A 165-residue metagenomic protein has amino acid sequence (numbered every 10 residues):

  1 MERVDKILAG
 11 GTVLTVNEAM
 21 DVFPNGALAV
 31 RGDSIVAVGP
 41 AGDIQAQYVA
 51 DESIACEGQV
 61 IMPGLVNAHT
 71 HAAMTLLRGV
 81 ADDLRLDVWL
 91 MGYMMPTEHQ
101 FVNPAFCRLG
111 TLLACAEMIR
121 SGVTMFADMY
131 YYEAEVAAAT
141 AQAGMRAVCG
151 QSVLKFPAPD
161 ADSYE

Functional and structural regions predicted by a protein language model:
M1-I7, V13-M62: Histidine-rich, glycine-flanked metal-binding segment
R3-G10, A46-W89, L112, I119-R120: Replace "His-x-His-based motif
E52, A138, E165: Histidine/acidic residue-rich metal-binding segments in metalloenzymes
P63, N67, T97-P104, F126: Short gly/ser-rich anion-binding loops that grip negatively charged ligand groups
L76-R108, R146-E165: Active-site gating loops and adjacent loop-to-helix segments of metal-dependent hydrolytic enzymes
T97, R108-P159: Divalent metal-dependent hydrolysis catalytic cores, especially in the metallo-beta-lactamase
